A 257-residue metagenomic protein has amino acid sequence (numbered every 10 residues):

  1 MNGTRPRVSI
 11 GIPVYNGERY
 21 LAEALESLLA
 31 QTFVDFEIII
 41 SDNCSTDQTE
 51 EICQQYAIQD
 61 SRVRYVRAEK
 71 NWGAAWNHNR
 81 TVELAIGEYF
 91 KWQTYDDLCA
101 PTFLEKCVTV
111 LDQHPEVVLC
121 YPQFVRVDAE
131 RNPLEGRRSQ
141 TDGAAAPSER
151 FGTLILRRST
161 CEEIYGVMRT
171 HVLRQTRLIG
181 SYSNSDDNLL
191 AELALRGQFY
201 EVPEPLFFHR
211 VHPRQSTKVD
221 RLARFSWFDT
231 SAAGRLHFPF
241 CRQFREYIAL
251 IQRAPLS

Functional and structural regions predicted by a protein language model:
M1-S27: N-proximal low-complexity "stem/linker" segments adjacent to membrane-targeting elements
P6-S9, E37, N188: Cell-envelope/extracellular polymer assembly enzymes that use nucleotide-activated donors
E26-D35: Short, acidic, metal-binding catalytic loop of nucleotide-sugar glycosyltransferases
S27, D42-E51, K70, T94: A conserved acidic beta->alpha catalytic loop
A68-A85, L98, K106: Glycine-rich, basic loop-to-helix element that forms the pyrophosphate-binding segment of sugar-nucleotide handling
E83, A100, P122, D142-R224: Conserved nucleotide-sugar donor-binding catalytic segment
F90: Short aromatic/hydrophobic "clamp" motif used to bind/position activated sugar donors
T102-G136: Conserved donor NDP-sugar-binding/catalytic core segment of glycosyltransferases
